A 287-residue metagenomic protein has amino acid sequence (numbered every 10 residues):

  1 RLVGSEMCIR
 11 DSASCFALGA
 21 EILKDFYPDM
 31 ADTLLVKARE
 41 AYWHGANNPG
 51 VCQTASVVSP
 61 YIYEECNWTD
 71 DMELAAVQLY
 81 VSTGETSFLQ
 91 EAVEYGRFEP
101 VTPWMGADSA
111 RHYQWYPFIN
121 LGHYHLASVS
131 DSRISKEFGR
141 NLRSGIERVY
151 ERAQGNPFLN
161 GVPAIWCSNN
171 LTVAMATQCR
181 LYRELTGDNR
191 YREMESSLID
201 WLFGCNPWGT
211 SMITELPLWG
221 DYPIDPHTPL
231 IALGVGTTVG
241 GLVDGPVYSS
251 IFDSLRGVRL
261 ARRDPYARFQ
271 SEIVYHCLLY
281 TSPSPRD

Functional and structural regions predicted by a protein language model:
L2-D11, Y280-D287: Conserved small/polar residues in nucleotide/adenosyl-binding loops
S5-E6, C15-G19, L23-L35, R39-D71 (+2 more regions): Active-site cleft segment of glycoside hydrolase catalytic domains centered on the general acid/base Glu
S5-E6, V51-D70, E99-N120, E151-T172 (+1 more regions): Solvent-exposed loop and edge beta-strand segments that line ligand/cofactor-binding and catalytic clefts
D11-P28, D71-E85, F118-S135, A174-D188 (+1 more regions): Well-ordered alpha-helical scaffold segments within catalytic/enzyme domains
L35-Q53, T83-D108, F138-F158, S197-T210: Long, well-ordered core segments of solenoidal/helical folds
L89, H112-W115, E137, E193-S282 (+1 more regions): CBM-like carbohydrate-recognition segments
C167-G209: Repeat-solenoid scaffold signature
